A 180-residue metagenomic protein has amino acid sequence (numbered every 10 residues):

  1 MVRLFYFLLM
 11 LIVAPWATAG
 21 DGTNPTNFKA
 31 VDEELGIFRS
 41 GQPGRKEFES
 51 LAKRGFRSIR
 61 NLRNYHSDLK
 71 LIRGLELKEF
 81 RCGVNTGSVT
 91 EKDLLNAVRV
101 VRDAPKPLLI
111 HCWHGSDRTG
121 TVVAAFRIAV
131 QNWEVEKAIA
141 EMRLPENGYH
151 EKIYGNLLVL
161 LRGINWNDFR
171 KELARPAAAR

Functional and structural regions predicted by a protein language model:
V2-L8: Sec-dependent signal peptide recognition, specifically the positively charged N-region followed immediately by
M10, P15-L108, T121-R180: Cys-dependent protein tyrosine phosphatase-like superfamily
C112: Short cysteine clusters
G115: Substrate/cofactor-recognition hotspot
